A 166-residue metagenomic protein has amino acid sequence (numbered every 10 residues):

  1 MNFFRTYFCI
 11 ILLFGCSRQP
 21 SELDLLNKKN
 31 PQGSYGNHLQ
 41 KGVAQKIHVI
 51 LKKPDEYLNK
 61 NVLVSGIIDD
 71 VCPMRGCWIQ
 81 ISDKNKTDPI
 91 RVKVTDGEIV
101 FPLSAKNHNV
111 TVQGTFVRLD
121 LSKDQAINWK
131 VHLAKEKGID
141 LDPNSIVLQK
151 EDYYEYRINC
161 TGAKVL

Functional and structural regions predicted by a protein language model:
M1-F14: Sec-dependent bacterial lipoprotein signal peptides
C16-L166: OB-fold and OB-like single-stranded nucleic-acid-recognition modules and their adjacent interaction interfaces
